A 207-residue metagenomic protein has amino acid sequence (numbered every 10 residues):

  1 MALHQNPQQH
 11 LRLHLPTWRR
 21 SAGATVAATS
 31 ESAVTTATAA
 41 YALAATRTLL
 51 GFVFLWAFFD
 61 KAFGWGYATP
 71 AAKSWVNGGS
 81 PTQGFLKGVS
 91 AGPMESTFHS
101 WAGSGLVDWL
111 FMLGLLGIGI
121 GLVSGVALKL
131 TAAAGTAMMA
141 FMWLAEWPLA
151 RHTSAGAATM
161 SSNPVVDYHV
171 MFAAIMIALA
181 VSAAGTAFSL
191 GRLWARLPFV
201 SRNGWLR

Functional and structural regions predicted by a protein language model:
A2-G117, S124-R207: Extended, low-polarity transmembrane helix blocks
